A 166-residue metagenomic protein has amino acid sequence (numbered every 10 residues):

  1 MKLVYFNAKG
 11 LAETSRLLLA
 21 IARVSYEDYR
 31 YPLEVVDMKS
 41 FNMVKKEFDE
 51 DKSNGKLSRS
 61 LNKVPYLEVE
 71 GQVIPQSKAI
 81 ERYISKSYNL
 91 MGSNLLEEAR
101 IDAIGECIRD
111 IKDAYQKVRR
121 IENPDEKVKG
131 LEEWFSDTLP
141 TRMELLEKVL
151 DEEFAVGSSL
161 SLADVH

Functional and structural regions predicted by a protein language model:
M1-E133, D137: GST-like domain detector, emphasizing the conserved glutathione-binding G-site in the N-terminal thioredoxin-like
L90, K148-S159: Surface-exposed helix-capping loop/turn segments at secondary-structure junctions
I101, A155-H166: GST superfamily/GST-like fold recognition
L131-V149: Amphipathic alpha-helical packing segments from all-alpha helical-bundle domains
